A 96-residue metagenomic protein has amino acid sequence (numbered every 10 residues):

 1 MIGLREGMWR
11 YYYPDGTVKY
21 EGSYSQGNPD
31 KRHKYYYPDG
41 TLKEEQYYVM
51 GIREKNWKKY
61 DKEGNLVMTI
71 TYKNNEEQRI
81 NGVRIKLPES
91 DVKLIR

Functional and structural regions predicted by a protein language model:
M1-R96: Glycine/tyrosine- and acidic-biased, solvent-exposed loop/turn segments at the edges of beta-strands
